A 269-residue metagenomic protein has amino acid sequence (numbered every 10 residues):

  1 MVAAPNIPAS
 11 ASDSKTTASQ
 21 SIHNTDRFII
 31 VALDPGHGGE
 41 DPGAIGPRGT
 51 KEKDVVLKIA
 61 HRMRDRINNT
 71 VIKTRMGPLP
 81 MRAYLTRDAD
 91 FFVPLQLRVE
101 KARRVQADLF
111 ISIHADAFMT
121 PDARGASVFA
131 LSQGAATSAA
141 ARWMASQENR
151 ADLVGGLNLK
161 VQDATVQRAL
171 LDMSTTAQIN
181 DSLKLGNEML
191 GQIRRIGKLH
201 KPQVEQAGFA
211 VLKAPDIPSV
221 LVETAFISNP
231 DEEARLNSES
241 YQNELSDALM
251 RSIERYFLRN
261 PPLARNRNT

Functional and structural regions predicted by a protein language model:
P5-L157, T175-I179, L183-N187, N266-T269: Catalytic-core regions of hydrolytic enzymes
F28, V166, I217: Conserved catalytic motifs of the protein kinase core domain
M119, L170-T269: Active-site-adjacent mobile loop/cap segments within catalytic or ligand-binding domains
R142-D172, T224-D231: The feature captures the short pre-catalytic strand/loop hairpin that immediately precedes and shapes the active-site
